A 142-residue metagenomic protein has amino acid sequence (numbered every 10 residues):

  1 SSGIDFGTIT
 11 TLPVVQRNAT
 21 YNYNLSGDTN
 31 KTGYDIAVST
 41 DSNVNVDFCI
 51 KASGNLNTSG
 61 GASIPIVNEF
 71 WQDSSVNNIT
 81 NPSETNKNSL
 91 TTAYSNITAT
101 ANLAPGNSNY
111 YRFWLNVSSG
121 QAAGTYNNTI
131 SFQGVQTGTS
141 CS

Functional and structural regions predicted by a protein language model:
S1-S142: Signature of Gram-negative chaperone-usher
